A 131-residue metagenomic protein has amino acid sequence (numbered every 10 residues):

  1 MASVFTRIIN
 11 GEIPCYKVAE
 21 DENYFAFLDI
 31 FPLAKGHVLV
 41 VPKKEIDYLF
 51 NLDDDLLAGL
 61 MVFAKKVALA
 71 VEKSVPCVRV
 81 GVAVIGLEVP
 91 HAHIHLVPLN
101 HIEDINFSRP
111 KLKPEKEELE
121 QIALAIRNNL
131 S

Functional and structural regions predicted by a protein language model:
M1-S131: HIT superfamily nucleotide-processing domains
